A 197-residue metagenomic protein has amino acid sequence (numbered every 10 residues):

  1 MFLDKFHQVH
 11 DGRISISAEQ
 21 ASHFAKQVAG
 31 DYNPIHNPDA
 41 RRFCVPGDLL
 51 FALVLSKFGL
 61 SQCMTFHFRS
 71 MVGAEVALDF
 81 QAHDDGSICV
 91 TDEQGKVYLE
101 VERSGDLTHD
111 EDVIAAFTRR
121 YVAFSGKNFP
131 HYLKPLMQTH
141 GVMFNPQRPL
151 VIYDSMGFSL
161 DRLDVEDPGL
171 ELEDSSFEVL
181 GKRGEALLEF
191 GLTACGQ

Functional and structural regions predicted by a protein language model:
M1-K26, S70-A74, H83-G169, F177-Q197: HotDog/MaoC-like acyl-thioester-processing domains
F2-C63: N-terminal ordered "arm"
Q62-S70: Glycine-rich phosphate/pyrophosphate-binding loops and their adjacent beta-strand/loop elements at enzyme active sites
L78-D79: Short Fe-S-cluster ligation motifs
